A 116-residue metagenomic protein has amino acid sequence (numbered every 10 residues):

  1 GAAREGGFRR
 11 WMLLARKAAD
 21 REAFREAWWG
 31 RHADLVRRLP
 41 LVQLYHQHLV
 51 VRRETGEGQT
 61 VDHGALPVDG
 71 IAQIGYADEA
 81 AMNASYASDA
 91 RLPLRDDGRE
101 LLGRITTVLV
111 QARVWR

Functional and structural regions predicted by a protein language model:
G1-R116: Macromolecular interaction modules
